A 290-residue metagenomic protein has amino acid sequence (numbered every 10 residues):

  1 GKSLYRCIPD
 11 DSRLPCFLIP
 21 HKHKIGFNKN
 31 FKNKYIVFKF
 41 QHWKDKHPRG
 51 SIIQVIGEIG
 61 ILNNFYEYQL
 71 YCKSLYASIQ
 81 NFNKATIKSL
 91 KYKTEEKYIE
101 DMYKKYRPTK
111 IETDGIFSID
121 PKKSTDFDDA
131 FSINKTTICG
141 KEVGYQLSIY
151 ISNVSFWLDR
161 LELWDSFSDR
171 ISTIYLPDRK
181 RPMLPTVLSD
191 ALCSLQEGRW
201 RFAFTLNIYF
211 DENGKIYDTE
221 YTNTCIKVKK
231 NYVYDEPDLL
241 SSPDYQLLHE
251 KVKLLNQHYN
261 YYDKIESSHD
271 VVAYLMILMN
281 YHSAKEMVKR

Functional and structural regions predicted by a protein language model:
G1-D129, C139, T173-Y175: Terminal, basic amphipathic appendages of nucleotide-handling enzymes
K32, W43, A85-R290: Electropositive polyanion-binding surfaces
